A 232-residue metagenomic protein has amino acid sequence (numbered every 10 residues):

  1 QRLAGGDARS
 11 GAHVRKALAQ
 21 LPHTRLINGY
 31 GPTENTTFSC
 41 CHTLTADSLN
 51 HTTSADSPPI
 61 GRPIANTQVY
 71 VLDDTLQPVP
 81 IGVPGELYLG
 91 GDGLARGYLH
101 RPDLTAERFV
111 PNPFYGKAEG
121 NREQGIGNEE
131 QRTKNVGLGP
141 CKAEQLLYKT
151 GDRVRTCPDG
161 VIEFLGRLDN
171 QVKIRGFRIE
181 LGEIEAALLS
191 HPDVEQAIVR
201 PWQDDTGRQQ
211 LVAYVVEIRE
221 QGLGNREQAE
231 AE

Functional and structural regions predicted by a protein language model:
Q1-A12, Q20-G29: Conserved helix-loop-beta element of the AMP-binding
R9, T33, D205: Glycine-/small-residue-rich active-site loops that bind phosphorylated ligands and cofactors
A19, R25-N28, T43-G120, K134-E232: AMP-dependent adenylate-forming
Y30-T37: SF2 helicase/translocase ATPase core recognition
C40: Specific aromatic-rich, kink-prone transmembrane helix
I126-N128, N135: Acidic/polar hotspots within intrinsically disordered regions
